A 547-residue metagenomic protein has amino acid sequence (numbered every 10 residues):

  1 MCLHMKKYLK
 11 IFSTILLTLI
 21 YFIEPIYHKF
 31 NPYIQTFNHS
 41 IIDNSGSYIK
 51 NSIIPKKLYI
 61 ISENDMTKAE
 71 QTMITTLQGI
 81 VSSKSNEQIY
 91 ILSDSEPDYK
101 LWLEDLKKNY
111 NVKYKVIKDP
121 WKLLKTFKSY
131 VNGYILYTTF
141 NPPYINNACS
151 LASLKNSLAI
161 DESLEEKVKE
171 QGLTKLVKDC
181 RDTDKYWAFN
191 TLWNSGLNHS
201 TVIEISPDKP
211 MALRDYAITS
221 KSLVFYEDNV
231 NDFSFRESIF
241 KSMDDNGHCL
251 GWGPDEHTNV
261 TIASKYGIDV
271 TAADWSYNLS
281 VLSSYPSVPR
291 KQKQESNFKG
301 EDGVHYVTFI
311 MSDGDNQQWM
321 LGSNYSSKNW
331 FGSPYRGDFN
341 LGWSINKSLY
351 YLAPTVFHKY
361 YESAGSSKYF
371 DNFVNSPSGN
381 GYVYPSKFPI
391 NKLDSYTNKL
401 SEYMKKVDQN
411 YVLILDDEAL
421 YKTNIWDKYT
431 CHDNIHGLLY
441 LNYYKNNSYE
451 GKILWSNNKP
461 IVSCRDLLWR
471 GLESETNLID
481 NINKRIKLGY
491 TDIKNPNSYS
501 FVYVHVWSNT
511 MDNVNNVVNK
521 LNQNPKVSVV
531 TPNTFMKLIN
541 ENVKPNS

Functional and structural regions predicted by a protein language model:
M1-Y8: Positively charged n-region of N-terminal signal peptides that target proteins for export
K10-P25: Sec-dependent N-terminal signal peptides of Gram-positive bacterial secreted proteins and lipoproteins
F30-P286: Preference for solvent-exposed, low-hydrophobicity sequence contexts
N38-N44, L58-M73, V81, Q88-W102 (+9 more regions): Acidic-and-aromatic substrate-binding clefts and catalytic sites of carbohydrate-active enzymes
T138, H305-G314, I345-N346, N375-Y382 (+1 more regions): Short loop/turn segments at strand-loop or loop-helix junctions that form parts of catalytic or ligand-binding pockets
S238, S242-D244, G251, S312-D338 (+3 more regions): Catalytic grooves of carbohydrate-active enzymes
Y277-Y361: Active-site beta->alpha N-cap acidic-glycine motif
F339, S344-N410: Substrate-binding cleft of extracellular glycoside hydrolase catalytic domains
